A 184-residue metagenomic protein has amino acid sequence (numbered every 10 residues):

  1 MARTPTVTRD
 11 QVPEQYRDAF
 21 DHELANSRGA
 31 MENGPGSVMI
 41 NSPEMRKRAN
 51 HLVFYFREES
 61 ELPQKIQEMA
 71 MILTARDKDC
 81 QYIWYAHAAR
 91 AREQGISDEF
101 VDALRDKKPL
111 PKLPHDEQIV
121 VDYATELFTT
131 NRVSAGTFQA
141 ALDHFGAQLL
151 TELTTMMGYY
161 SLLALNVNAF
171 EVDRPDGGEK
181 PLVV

Functional and structural regions predicted by a protein language model:
M1-V184: Hydrophobic alpha-helical segments
